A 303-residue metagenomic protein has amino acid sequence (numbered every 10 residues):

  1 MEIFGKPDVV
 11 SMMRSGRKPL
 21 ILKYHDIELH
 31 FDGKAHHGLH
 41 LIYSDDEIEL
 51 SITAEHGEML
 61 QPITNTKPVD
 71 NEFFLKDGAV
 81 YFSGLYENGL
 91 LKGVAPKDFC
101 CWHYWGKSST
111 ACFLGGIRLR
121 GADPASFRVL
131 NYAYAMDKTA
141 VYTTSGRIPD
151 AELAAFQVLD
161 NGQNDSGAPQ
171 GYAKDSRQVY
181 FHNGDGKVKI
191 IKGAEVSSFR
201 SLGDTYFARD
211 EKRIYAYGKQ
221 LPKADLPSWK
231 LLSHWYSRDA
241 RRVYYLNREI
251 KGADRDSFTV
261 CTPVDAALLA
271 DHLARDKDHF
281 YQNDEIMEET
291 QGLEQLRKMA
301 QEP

Functional and structural regions predicted by a protein language model:
M1-P303: Non-catalytic tandem-repeat scaffold regions and their flanking low-complexity/translocation tails
